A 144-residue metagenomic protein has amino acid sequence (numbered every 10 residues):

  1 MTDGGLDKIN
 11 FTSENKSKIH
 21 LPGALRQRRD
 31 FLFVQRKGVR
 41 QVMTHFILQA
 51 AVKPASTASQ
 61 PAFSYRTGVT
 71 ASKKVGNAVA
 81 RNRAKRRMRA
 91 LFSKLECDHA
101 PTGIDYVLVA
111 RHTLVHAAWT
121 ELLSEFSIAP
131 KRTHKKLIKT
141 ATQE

Functional and structural regions predicted by a protein language model:
M1-E144: Positively charged, solvent-exposed patches that mediate nucleic-acid binding
